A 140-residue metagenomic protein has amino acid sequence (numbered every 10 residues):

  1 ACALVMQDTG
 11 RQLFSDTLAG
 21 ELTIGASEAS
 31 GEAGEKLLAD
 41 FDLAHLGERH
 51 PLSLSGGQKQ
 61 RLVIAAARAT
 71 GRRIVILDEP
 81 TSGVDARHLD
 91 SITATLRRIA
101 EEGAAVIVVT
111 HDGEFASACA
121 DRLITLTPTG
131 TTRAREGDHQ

Functional and structural regions predicted by a protein language model:
G31-L46: Conserved ABC ATPase "signature" region
H50-L54, Q58: Conserved ABC ATPase signature
A67-A69: ABC ATPase C-loop
V75-D78: Catalytic Walker B motif of ABC-type/P-loop ATPase nucleotide-binding domains
T81-S82: Short loop immediately C-terminal to the Walker-B catalytic DE motif in ABC-type ATPase nucleotide-binding domains
D85: ABC-family nucleotide-binding domains
A104-V109: Conserved H-loop
D112-A118: Conserved H-loop
